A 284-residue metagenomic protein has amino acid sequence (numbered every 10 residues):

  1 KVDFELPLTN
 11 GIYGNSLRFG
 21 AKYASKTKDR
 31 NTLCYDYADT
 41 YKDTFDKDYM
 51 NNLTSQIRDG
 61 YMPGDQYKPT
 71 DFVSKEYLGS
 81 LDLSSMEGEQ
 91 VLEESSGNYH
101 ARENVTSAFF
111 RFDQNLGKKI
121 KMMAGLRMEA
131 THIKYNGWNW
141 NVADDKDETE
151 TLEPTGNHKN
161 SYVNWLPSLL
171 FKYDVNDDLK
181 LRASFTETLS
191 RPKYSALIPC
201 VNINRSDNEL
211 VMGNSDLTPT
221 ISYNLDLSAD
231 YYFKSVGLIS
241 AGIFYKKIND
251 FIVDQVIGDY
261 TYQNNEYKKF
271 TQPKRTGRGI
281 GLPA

Functional and structural regions predicted by a protein language model:
F4: Flexible, small-/acidic-enriched active-site or ligand-binding loops
N10-G79, E87-I248: Structural signature of Gram-negative outer-membrane beta-barrels, strongest in the C-terminal barrel of TonB-dependent
M212-N214, T218, L238-A284: Outer membrane beta-barrel strand-and-loop segments of large Gram-negative receptors, especially TonB-dependent
